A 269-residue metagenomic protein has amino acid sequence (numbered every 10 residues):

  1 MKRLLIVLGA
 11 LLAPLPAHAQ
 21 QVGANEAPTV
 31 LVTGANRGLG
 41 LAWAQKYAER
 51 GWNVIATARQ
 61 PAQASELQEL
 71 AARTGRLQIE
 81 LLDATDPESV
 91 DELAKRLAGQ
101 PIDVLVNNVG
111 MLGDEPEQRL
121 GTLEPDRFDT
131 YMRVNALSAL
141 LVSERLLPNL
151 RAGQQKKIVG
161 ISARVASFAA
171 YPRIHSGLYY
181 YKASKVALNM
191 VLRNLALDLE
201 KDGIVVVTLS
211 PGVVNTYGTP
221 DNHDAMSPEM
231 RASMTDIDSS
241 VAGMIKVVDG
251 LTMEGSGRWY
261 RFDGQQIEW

Functional and structural regions predicted by a protein language model:
T33, I102-L112, N135, G160-S162 (+1 more regions): Rossmann-fold scaffold of SDR-type NAD(P)-dependent oxidoreductases
N36: Conserved glycine-rich cofactor-binding loop
R50-S65: Conserved glycine-rich Rossmann-like NAD(P)H-binding loop of the short-chain dehydrogenase/reductase
A71-E88: Rossmann-fold cofactor-recognition segment
A84-Q100: Conserved Rossmann-fold cofactor-binding substructure of NAD(P)-dependent oxidoreductases
M111-L112, Q118-M132, L137, R151-K201 (+1 more regions): Catalytic loop of short-chain dehydrogenase/reductase
A169-Y171, S210-H223: Short beta-loop-alpha junction of Rossmann-like oxidoreductase domains
K201, T208, P220-W269: C-terminal helical subdomain
